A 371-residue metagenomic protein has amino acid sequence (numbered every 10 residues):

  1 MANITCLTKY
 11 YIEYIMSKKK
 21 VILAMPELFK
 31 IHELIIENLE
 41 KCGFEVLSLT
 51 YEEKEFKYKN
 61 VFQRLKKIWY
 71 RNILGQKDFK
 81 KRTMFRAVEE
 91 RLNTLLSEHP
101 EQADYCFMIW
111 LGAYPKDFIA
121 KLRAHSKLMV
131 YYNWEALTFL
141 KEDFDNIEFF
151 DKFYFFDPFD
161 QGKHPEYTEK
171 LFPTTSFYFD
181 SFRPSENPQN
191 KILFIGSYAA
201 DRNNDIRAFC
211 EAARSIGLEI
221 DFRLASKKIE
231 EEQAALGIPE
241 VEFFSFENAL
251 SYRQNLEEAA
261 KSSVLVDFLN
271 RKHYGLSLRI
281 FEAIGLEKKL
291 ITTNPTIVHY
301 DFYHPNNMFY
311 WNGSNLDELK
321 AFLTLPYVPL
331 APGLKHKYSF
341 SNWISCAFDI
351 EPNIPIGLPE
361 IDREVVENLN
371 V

Functional and structural regions predicted by a protein language model:
I4-I15: Short, Lys/Arg-enriched N-terminal segments with co-localized hydrophobic residues within the first ~10-30 amino acids
S17-L74, K80, M84-T94, W110-A113 (+8 more regions): Nucleotide-sugar donor-binding catalytic core of glycosyltransferases
C106, M129, F153-Y154, L265 (+2 more regions): Short, well-ordered beta-strand core segments
R123-N133: Short beta-strand/loop segments at the ligand-binding rim of alpha/beta enzyme cores
A260-S263, E282-K288: Conserved donor-binding/catalytic loop of nucleotide-activated donor transferases
M308-N315: Conserved acidic donor-binding segment of nucleotide-sugar-dependent glycosyltransferases
D317-K335: Conserved donor-nucleotide binding/catalytic region of nucleotide-linked donor-dependent transferases
